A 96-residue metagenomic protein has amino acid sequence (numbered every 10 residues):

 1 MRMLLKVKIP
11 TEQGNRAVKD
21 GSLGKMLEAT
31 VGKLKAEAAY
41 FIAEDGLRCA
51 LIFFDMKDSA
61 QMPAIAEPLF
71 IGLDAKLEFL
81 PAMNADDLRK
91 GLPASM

Functional and structural regions predicted by a protein language model:
M1-M96: Conserved, structured core segments of small domains
